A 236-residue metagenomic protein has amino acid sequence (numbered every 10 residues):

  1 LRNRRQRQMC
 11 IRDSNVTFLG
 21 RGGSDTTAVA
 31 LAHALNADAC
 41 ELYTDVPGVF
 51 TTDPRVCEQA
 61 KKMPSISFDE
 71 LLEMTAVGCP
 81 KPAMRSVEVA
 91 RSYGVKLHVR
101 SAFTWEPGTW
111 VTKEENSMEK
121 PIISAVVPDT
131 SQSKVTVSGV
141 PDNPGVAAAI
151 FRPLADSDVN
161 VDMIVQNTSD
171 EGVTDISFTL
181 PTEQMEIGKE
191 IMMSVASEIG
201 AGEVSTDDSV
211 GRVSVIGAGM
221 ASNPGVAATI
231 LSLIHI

Functional and structural regions predicted by a protein language model:
L1-R7, I11, H235: Single conserved hydrophobic/aromatic residue that forms the stacking wall/gate of nucleotide- or nucleobase-binding
N3, S65, R91, G172 (+1 more regions): A short, structural micro-pattern
N3, V16-L19, T44, M74 (+3 more regions): Short glycine- and Lys/Arg-enriched binding-loop motifs that mark or flank ligand-binding interfaces
R4-Q8, L42-T51, S205-D208: Core alpha/beta catalytic barrel or barrel-like domain that forms the active/cofactor pocket in diverse metabolic
R4-R5, Y43, R100, S138 (+1 more regions): Short beta-strand segments
R12-V89, Y93-P128: Active-site phosphate/oxyanion-binding loops
P107-I234: A conserved regulatory-domain signal marking ACT and ACT-like small-molecule sensing domains and adjacent regulatory
